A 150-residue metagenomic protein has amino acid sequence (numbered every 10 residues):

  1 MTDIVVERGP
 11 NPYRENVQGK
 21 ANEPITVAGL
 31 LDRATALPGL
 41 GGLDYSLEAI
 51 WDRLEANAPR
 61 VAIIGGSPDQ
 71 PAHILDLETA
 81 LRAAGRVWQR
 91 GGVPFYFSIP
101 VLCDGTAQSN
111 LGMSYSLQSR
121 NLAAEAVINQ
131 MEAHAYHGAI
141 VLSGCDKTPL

Functional and structural regions predicted by a protein language model:
M1-L150: Metallocofactor- and cofactor-centric catalytic cores in central/energy metabolism, strongly enriched
